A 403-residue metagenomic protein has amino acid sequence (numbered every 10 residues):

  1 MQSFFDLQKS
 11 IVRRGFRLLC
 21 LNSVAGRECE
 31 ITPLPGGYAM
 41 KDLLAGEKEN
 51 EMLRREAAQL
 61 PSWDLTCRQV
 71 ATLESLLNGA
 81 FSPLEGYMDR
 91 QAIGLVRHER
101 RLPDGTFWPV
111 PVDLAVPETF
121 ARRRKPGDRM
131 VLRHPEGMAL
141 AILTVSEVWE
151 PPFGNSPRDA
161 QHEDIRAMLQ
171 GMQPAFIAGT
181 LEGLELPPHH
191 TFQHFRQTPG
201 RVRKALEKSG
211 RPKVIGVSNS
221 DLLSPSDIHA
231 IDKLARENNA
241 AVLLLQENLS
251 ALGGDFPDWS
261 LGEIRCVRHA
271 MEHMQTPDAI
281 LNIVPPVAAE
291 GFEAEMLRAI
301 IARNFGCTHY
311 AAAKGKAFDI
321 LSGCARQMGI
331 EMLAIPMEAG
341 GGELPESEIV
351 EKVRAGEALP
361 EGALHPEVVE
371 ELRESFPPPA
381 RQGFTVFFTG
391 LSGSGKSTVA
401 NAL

Functional and structural regions predicted by a protein language model:
I11, F16-T385: Nucleotidyltransferase catalytic core that binds NTPs
F388: Hydrophobic anchor at the beta1->P-loop junction of P-loop NTPases
L391: P-loop (Walker A) phosphate-binding loop of NTP-binding proteins
S394: ATP-binding Walker
S397: Walker A/P-loop
